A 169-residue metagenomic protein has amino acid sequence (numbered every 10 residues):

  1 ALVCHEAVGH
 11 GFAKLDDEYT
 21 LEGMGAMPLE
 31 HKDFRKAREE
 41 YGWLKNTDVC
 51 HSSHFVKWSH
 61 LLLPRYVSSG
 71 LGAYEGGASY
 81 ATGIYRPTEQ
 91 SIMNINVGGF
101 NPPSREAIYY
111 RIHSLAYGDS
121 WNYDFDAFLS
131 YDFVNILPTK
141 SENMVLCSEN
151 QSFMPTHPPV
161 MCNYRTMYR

Functional and structural regions predicted by a protein language model:
A1-E18: Active-site recognition of the HExxH zinc-binding catalytic motif
D16-R169: Replace "(M1/M4/M9/M12/WLM)" with "(e.g., M1/M4/M8/M9/M12/M26/WLM)" and add "not limited to" to clarify scope
